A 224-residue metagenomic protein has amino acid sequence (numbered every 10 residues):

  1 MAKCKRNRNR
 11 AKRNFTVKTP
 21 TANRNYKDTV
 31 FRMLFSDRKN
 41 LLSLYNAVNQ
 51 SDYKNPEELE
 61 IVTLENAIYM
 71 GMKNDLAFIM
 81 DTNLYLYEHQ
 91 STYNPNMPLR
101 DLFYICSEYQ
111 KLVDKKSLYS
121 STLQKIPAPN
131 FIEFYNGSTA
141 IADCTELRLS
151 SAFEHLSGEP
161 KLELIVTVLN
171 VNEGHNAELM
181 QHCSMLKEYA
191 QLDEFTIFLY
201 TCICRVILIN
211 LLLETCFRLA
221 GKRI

Functional and structural regions predicted by a protein language model:
A2-I224: Elongated, amphipathic alpha-helical interaction scaffolds
